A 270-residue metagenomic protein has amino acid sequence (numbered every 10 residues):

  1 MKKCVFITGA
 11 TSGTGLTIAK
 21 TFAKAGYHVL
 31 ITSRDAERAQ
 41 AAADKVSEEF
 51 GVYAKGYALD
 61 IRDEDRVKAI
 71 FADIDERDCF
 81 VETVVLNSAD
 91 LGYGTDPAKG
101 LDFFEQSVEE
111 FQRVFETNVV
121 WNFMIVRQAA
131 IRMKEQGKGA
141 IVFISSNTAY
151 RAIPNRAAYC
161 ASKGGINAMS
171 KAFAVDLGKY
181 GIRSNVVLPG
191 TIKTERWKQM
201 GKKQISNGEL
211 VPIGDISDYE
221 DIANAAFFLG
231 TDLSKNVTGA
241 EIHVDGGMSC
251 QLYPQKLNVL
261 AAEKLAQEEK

Functional and structural regions predicted by a protein language model:
T11-G13, D35: Conserved glycine-rich cofactor-binding loop
T95-Q112, N207: Substrate-binding pocket helix/loop in short-chain dehydrogenase/reductase
F104-F123, K138, V142, Y159 (+2 more regions): Catalytic Tyr-X3-Lys loop
V126, S162, S170: Active-site helix of classical SDR
I131, V175-D176, K235: Alpha-helical segment proximal to the catalytic Tyr-Lys
S146: Residue(s) in the substrate-gating loop at a strand-loop-helix junction that position the organic substrate next
G178, R183, V237-G239: Short, small/polar-rich loop/turn modules that mediate ligand/substrate recognition or access, typified
I216-V244, S249: C-terminal substrate-recognition "lid" of short-chain dehydrogenase/reductases
